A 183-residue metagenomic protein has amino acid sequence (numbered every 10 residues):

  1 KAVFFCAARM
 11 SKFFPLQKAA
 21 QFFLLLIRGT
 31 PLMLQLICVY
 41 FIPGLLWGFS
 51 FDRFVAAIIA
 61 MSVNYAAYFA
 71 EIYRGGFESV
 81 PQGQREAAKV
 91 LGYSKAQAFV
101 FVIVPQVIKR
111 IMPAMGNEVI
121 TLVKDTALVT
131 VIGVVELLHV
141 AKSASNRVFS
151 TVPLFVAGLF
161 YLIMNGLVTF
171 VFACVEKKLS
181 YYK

Functional and structural regions predicted by a protein language model:
K1-K183: Transmembrane alpha-helices and adjacent helix-loop boundaries
